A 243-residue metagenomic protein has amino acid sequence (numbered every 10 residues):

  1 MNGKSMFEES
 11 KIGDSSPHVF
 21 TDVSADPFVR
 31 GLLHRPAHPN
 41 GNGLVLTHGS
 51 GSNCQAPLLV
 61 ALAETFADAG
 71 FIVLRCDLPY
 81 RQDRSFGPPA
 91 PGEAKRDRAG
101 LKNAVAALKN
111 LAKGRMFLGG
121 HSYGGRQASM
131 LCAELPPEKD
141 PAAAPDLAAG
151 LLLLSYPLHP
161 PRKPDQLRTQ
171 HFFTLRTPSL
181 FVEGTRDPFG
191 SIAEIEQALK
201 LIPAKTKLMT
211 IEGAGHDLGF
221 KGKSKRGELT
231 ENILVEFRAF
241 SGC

Functional and structural regions predicted by a protein language model:
F20-R115, F220, R226-L229: Serine-hydrolase catalytic machinery in alpha/beta-hydrolase-like enzymes
V45-G49, S155, E183: The conserved beta1-alpha1 loop
S50, T185-D187, G213-G215: Acidic beta-to-alpha connecting loop that harbors the catalytic carboxylate
L101-T177: Primarily recognizes the serine-hydrolase "nucleophile elbow" in alpha/beta-hydrolase and SGNH/GDSL folds
L175, F181-E183, D187: Short beta-strand/loop motif that positions the catalytic acidic residue of the alpha/beta-hydrolase fold
P188-E194: Conserved alpha/beta-hydrolase "acid-adjacent" motif
L201-L218: Catalytic histidine neighborhood in serine/cysteine hydrolases with alpha/beta-hydrolase-type architecture
A214, G222-C243: Catalytic active-site module of serine/aspartate enzymes centered on a nucleophile-bearing elbow/loop
